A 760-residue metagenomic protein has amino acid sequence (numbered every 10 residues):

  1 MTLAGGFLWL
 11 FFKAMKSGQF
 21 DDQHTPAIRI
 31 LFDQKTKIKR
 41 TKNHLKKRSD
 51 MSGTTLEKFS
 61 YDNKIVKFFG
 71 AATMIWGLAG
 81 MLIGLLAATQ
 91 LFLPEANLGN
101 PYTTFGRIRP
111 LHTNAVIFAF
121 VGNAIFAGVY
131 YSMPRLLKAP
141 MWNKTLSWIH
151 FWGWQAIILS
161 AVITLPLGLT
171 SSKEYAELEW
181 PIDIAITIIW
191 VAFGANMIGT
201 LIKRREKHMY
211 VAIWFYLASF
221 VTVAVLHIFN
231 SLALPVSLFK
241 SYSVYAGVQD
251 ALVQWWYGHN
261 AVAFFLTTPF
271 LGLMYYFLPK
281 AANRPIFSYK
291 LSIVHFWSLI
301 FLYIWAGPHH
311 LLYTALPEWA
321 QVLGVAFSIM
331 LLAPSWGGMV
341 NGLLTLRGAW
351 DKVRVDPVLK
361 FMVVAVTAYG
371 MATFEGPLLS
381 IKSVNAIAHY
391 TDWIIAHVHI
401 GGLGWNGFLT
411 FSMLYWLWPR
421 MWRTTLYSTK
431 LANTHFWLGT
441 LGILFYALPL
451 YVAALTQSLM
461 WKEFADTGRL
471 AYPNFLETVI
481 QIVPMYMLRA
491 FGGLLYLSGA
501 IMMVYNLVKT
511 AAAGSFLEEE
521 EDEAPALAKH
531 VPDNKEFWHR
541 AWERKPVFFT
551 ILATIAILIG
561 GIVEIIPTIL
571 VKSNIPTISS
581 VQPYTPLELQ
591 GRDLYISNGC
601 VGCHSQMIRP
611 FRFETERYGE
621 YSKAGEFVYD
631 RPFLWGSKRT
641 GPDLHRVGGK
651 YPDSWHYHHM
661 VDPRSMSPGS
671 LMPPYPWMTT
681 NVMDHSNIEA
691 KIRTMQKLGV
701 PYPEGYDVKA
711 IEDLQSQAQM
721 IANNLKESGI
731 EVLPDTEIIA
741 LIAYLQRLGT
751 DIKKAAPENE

Functional and structural regions predicted by a protein language model:
D21-K39, Q582-P586: Membrane-cytosol interface motif
T54-F68, V531-W542: Cytosolic juxtamembrane amphipathic/interface segments immediately preceding and feeding into a transmembrane helix
K67-L98, Y102-L169, W180-L201, I213-L238 (+14 more regions): Hydrophobic cores of alpha-helical transmembrane segments in multi-pass integral membrane proteins
I387-A388, K462-M487, E536, V708 (+1 more regions): Short, membrane-exposed interhelical loops at transmembrane-helix boundaries
F516, E520-E523, L527-Y584, K709-Q717 (+1 more regions): Post-cleavage N-terminal segment of exported redox proteins
A553, L558, G599-G602, E616-E737: Electron-transfer interface patches adjacent to heme c in soluble/periplasmic c-type cytochromes and di-/multiheme
K572-I596, P610-F611, T640, K726-L733 (+2 more regions): Electrostatic cytochrome c docking/interface patches
G591, S597-Q606, H656, L741 (+1 more regions): The canonical Cys-X-X-Cys-His
